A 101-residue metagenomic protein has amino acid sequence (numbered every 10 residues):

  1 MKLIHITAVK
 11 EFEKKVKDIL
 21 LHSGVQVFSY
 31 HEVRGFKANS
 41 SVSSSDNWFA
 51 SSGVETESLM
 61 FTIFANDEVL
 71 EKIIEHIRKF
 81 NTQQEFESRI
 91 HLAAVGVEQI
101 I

Functional and structural regions predicted by a protein language model:
M1-I101: Positively charged, small/polar-rich N-terminal and surface patches that mediate targeting and assembly and bind
